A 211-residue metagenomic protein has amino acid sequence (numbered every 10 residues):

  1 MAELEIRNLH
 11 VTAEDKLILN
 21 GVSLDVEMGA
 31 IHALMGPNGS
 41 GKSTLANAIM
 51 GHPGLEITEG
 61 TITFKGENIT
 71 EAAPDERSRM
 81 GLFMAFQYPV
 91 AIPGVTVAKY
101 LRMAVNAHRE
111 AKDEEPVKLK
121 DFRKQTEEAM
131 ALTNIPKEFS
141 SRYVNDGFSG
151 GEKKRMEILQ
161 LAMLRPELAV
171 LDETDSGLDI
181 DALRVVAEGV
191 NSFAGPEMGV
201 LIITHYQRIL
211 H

Functional and structural regions predicted by a protein language model:
L4-I6, L19: Conserved structural motif at the start of ABC-family nucleotide-binding domains
K16-L17, E76, R184: Short coil-to-beta microelement around the adenine-binding A-loop and adjacent beta1/P-loop entry of ABC ATPase
M35-P37: The feature captures the beta-strand-to-loop junction immediately N-terminal to the Walker
T61-R77, N145: ABC ATPase NBD Q-loop/coupling interface
Y88, G94-E110: Q-loop/switch helix immediately C-terminal to the Walker
L161-A162: ABC ATPase C-loop
E173-T174: Walker B catalytic motif
L183-P196: Helical segment within the ABC ATPase nucleotide-binding domain
